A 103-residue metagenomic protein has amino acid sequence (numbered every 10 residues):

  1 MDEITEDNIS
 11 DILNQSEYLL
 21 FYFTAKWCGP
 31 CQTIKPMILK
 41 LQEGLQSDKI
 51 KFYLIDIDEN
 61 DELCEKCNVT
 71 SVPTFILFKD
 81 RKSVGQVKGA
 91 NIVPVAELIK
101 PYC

Functional and structural regions predicted by a protein language model:
M1-D11: N-terminal "domain-start" segment that seeds a small globular fold
Q15-A25: Short active-site neighborhood of thiol/selenol oxidoreductases, capturing the structured segment around
C28-C31, F75: The canonical Cys-X-X-Cys-His
Q32-Q46: Typically the conserved alpha-helix immediately C-terminal to a functionally engaged Cys/Sec in thioredoxin-like
I57-L63: Structural microenvironment flanking redox-active thiols in thiol-disulfide oxidoreductases
C67-I76: Structural micro-motif
K79-C103: Non-catalytic, surface beta->alpha helical segment in thiol-disulfide oxidoreductase systems
